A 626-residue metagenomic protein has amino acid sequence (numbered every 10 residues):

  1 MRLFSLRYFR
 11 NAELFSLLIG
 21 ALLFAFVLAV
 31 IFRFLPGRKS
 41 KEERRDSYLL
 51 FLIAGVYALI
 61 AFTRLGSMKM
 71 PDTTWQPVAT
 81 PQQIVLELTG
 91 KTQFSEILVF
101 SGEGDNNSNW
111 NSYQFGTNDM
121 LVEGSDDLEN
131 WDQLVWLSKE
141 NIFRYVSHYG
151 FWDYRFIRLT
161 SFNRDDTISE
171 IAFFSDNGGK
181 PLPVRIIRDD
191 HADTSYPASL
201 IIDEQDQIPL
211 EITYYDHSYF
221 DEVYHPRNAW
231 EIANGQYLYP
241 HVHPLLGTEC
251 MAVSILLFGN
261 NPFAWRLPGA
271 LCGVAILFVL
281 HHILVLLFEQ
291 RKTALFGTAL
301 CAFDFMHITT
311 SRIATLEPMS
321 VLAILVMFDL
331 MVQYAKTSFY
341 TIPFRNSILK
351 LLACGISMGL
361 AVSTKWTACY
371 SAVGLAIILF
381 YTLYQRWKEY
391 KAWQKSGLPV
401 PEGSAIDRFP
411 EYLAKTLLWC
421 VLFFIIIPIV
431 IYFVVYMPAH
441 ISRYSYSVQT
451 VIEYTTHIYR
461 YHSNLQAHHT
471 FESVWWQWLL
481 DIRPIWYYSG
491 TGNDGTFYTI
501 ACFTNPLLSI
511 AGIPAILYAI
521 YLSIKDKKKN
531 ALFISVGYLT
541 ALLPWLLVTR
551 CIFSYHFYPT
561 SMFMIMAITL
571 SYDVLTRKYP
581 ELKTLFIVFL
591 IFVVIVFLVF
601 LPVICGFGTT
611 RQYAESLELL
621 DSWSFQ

Functional and structural regions predicted by a protein language model:
M1-L49, I53, L59-L86, T213 (+9 more regions): Transmembrane helical bundles and short interhelical boundary loops of multi-pass, membrane-embedded
R2-Y8, F34-S40, F62-Q133, K139-Y214: Aromatic, loop-rich ligand-recognition surfaces of beta-strand-rich domains
G178-A229, F409, W419, I429-Q477 (+2 more regions): Aromatic-rich transmembrane-lumenal/periplasmic boundary elements in polytopic membrane proteins
F263, L267-F288, V326-L330, A515-Y518: Transmembrane-helix motifs of polytopic, lipid-linked glycan transferases
W265, M306-M319, T367: Short acidic/glycine- and proline-prone juxtamembrane loop motifs at membrane-interface regions of multi-pass membrane
L280-F303, V321-L322, Y340-N346: Transmembrane-helix signature of polytopic, membrane-embedded enzymes that assemble or transfer cell-envelope glycans
F288, M327-K350, A361, F380-E389: Membrane-interface transmembrane helices that cradle and orient dolichyl/undecaprenyl
G297-A302, D329, M358, V362: Short helix- or helix-capping micro-motifs that position conserved polar/aromatic residues at function-defining sites
